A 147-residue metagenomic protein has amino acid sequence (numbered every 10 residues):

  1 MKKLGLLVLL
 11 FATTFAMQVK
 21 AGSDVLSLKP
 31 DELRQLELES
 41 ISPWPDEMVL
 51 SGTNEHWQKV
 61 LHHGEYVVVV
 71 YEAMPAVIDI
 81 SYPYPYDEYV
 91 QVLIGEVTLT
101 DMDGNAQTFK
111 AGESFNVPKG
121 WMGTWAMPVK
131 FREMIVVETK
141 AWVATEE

Functional and structural regions predicted by a protein language model:
L4-T13: Sec-dependent N-terminal signal peptides
Q18-E65: A short, N-terminal "cap"/entry segment at the start of jelly-roll beta-barrel domains of the cupin/DSBH fold
V67-Y84, F109, P118-K119: Conserved short histidine dyad/triad with adjacent acidic residue
Y84-L99: Short, conserved beta-strand element in jelly-roll/cupin
K119-V143: Ligand-binding loop in jelly-roll beta-barrel domains
